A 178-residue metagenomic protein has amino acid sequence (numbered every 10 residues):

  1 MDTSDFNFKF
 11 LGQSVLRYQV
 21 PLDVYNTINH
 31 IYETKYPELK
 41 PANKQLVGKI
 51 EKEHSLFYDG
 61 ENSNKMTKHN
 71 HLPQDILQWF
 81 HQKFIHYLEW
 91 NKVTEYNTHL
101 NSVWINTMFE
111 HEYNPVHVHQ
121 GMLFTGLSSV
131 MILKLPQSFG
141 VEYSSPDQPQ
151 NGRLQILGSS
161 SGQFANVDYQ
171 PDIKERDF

Functional and structural regions predicted by a protein language model:
M1-Y96, H111-P115: Non-heme Fe(II)/2-oxoglutarate
G12-S14, H99-N101, T125-L127: Residues at beta-strand starts and edge strands
N97-T107: A short glycine-rich, His/Asp/Glu-containing loop-to-beta-strand
N106-F178: Catalytic core of non-heme Fe(II) oxygenases with the double-stranded beta-helix
